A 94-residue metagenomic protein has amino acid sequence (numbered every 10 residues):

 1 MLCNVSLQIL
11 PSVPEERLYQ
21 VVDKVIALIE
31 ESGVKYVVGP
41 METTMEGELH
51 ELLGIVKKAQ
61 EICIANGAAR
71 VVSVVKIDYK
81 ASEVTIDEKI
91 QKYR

Functional and structural regions predicted by a protein language model:
M1-R94: Charge-rich, low-complexity N-terminal segments
